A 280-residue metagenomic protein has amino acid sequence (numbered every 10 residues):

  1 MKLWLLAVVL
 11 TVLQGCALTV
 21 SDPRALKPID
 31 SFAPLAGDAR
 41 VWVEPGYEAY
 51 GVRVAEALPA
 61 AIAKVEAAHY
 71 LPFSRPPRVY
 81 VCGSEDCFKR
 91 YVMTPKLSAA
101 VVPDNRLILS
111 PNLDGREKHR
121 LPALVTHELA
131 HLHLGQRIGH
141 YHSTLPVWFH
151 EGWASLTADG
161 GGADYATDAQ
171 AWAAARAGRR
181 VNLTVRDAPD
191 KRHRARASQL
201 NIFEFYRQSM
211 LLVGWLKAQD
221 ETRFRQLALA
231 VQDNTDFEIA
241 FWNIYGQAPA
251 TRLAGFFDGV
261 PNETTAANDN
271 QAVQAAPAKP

Functional and structural regions predicted by a protein language model:
M1-A7: Sec-dependent signal peptide recognition, specifically the positively charged N-region followed immediately by
V9, L134-I138, A158: Active-site-proximal flexible loops/turns
V9-L10, D86: Residue-level signal for mature regions of secreted extracellular proteins and peptides
V12-G15: C-terminal motif of bacterial Sec signal peptides marking the signal peptidase cleavage site
A17-V20: Bacterial signal peptide processing site
P23-Y141, P146, D236-I239: Juxtacatalytic substrate-recognition/specificity segment
V102, R120, H140-P280: Acidic/His/Gly-enriched intrinsically disordered linker/tail segments that often contain short helix/coil "MoRF-like"
